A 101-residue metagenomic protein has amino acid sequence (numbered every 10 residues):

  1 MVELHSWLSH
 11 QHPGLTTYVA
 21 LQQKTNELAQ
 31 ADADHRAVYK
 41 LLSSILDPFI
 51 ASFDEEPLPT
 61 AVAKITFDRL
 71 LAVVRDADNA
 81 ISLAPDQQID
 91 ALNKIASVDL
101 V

Functional and structural regions predicted by a protein language model:
M1-A33, I89-L100: Short terminal alpha-helical segments
L8, A29, A33, D54 (+1 more regions): Short, well-ordered helical secondary-structure segments
Q11, F49, F53, V74-A77 (+1 more regions): Generic structural signal for hydrophobic core residues of well-folded globular domains
L15-T66: Amphipathic alpha-helical interaction modules
A61-V101: Amphipathic alpha-helical binding modules
